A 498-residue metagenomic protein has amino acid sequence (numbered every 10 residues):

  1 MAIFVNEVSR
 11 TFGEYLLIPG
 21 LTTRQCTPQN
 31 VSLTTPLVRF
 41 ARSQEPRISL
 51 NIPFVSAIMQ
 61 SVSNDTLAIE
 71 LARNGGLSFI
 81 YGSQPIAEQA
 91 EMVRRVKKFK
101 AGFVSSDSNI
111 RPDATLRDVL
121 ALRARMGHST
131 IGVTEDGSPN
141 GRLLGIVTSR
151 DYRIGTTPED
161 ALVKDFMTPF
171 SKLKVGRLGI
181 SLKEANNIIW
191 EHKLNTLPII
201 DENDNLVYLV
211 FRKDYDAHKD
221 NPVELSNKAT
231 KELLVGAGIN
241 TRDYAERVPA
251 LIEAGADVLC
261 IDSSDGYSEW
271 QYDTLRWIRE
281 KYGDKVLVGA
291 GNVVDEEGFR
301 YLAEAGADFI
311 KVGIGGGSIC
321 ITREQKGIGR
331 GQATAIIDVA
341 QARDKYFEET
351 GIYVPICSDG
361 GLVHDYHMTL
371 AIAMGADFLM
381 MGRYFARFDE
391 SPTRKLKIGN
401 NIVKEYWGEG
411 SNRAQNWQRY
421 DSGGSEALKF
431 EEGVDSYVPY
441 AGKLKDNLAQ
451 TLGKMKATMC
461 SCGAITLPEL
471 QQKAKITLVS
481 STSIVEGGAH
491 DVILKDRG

Functional and structural regions predicted by a protein language model:
M1-L21, S108-R111, G176-R177, K183-N187 (+4 more regions): Alpha/beta catalytic cores of nucleotide-metabolism and tRNA/nucleoside-modifying enzymes
T27-L50, A57-M59, E88-H128, V133-D136 (+5 more regions): Bateman/CBS regulatory modules and CBS-like beta-alpha motifs in cytosolic regions of diverse proteins
S43-R47, A72, K97, L120-A124 (+7 more regions): Surface-exposed amphipathic alpha-helices with a cationic face
R47-S56, G102-D107, F170, K228-G238 (+3 more regions): Short beta-strand/loop segments at the ligand-binding rim of alpha/beta enzyme cores
T66-I69, Y244-A254, V288, V293-V312 (+1 more regions): Catalytic cores of alpha/beta
R73-E88, A256-S268, D308-K326, L362-L396: Glycine-rich phosphate-binding active-site loops on the catalytic face of alpha/beta enzymes
F79-Q84, N109-I110, T130-T134, V175-R177 (+6 more regions): Catalytic beta/alpha-barrel core
Q84-R94, N140, G155-D160, S181-K183 (+6 more regions): Active-site-adjacent beta->alpha loops and helix N-cap segments on the catalytic face of soluble alpha/beta enzymes
